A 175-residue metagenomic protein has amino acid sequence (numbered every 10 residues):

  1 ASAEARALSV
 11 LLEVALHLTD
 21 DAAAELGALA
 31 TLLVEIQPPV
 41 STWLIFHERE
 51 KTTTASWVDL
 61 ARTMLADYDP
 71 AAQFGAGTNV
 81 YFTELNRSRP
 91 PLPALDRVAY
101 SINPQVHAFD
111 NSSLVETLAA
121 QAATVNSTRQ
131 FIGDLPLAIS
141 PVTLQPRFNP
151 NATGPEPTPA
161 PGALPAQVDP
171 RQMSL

Functional and structural regions predicted by a protein language model:
S2-E4, L8-S9, L18-S41, T52-A138 (+1 more regions): Non-catalytic scaffold segments within catalytic domains of secreted glycoside hydrolases
L12-V14: N-terminal loops that bind phosphate or other acidic moieties and the adjacent beta-alpha structural core
